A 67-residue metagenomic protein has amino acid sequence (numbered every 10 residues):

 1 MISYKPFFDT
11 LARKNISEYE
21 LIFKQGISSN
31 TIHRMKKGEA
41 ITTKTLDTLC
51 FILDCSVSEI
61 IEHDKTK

Functional and structural regions predicted by a protein language model:
M1-E20: A short, Lys/Arg-rich alpha-helix, primarily the initiator
A12, F23, F51: Alpha-helical residues within the helix-turn-helix
N15-H33: Short alpha-helical DNA-recognition segment
E18, T43-L46, V57: Helix-turn-helix DNA-binding elements, focusing on the entry/boundary residues of the two helices that contact DNA
E39-F51: Short, basic-rich loop-to-helix N-cap that marks the start of a DNA-contacting helix
D54-K67: Short C-terminal boundary/hinge segments that cap the last helix of small helical domains
